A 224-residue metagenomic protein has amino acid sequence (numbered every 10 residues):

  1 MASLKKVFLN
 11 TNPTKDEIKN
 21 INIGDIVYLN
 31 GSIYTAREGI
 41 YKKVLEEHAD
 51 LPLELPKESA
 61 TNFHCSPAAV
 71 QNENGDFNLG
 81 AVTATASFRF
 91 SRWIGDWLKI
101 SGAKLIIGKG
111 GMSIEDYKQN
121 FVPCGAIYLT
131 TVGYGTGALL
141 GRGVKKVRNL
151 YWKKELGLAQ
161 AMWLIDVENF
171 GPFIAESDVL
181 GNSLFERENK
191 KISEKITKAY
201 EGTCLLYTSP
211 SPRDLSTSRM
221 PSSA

Functional and structural regions predicted by a protein language model:
L4-P13: Short, structured beta-strand/loop micro-motifs enriched in basic residues and often containing a Trp
T35-F170: Feature captures the catalytic cores and cofactor-binding loops of soluble hydro-lyases/lyases that act on carboxylate
V147-T203: C-terminal binding/interaction regions
Y207-P212: Conserved small/polar residues in nucleotide/adenosyl-binding loops
